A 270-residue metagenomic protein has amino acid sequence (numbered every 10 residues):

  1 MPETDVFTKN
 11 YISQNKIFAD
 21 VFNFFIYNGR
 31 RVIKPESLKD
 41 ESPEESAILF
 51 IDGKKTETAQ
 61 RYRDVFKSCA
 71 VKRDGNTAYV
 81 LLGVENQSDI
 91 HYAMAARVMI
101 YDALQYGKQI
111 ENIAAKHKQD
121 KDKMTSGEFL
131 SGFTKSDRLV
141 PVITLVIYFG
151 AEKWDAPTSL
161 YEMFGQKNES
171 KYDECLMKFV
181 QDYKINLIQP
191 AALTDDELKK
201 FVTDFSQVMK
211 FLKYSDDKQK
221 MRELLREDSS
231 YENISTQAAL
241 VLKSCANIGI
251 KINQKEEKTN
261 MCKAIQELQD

Functional and structural regions predicted by a protein language model:
M1-D270: Elongated, amphipathic alpha-helical interaction scaffolds
